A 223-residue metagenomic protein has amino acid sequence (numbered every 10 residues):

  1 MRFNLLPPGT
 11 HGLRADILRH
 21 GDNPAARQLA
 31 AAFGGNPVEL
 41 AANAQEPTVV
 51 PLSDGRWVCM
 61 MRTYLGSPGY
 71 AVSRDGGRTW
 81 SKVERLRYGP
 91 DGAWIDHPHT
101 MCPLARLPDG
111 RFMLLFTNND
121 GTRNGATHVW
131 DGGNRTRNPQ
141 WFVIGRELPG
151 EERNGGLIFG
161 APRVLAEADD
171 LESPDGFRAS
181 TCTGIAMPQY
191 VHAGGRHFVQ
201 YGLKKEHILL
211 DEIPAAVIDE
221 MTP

Functional and structural regions predicted by a protein language model:
M1-E46, V50-D96, R106-T181, G194-P223: Beta-rich carbohydrate-recognition and catalytic domains
Q45-T48, T100-P103, A186-Q189: Beta-propeller and closely related beta-sheet repeat lectin domains
